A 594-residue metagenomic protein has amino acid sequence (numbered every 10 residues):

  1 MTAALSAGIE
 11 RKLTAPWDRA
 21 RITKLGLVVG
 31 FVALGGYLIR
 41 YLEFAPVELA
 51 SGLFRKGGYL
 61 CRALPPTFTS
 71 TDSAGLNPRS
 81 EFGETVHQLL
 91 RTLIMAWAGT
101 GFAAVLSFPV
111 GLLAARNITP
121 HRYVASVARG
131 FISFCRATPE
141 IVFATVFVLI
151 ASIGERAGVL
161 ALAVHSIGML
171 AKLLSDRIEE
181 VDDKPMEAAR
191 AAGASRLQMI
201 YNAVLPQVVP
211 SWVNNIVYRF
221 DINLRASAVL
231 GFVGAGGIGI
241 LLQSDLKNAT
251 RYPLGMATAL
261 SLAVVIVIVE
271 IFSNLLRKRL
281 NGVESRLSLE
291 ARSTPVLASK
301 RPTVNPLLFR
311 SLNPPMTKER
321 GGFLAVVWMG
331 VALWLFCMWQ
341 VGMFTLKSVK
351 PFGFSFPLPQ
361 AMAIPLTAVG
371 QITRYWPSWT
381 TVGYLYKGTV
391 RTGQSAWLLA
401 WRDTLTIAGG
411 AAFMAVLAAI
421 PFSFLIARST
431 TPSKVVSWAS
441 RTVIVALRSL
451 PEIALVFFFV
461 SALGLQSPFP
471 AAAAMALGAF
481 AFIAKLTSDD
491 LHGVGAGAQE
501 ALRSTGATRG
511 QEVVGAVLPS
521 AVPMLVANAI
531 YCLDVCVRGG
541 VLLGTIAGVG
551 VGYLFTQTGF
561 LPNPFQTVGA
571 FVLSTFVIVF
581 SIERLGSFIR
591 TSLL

Functional and structural regions predicted by a protein language model:
M1-G101, N117, I271-F413, L425 (+2 more regions): N-terminal, non-cleaved signal-anchor transmembrane helix
P78, F82, V86, L90 (+16 more regions): Alpha-helical membrane-protein architecture signal
I94, V110-A144, L173, L399 (+3 more regions): Cytoplasmic-entry segments and transmembrane alpha-helices of multi-pass inner-membrane transporters
F108-L113, L173-E180, K184, R219 (+8 more regions): Membrane-spanning helices that line or support transport/gating and their immediate boundary helices in channels
I132-S166, R441-A476: Generic hydrophobic transmembrane alpha-helix motif, especially the helices
L149, L224-M256, L260-S261, N281-E290 (+3 more regions): Glycine-rich helix-loop "coupling/hinge" segments at transmembrane-helix boundaries in multipass transporters
I178-V208, A235, V494-G497, A501-A521 (+1 more regions): Short helix-to-coil transition segments within interhelical loops that connect adjacent transmembrane helices
R196-L230, P253-A263, R509-L543, G569-S574 (+3 more regions): Transmembrane alpha-helices
